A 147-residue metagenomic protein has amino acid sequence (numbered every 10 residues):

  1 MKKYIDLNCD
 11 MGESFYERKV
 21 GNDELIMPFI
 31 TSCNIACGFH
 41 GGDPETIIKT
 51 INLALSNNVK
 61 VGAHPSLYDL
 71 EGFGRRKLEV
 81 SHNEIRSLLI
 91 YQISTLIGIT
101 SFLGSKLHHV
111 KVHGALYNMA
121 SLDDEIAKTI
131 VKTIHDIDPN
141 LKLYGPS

Functional and structural regions predicted by a protein language model:
I5-C9, C33-I35, V61-P65, H108-V112 (+1 more regions): Hydrophobic faces of well-ordered beta-strands that scaffold small-molecule active sites in alpha/beta enzyme cores
I5-K19: N-terminal basic/disordered segments at the start of proteins
M11, L53-L78: Glycine-rich nucleotide/cofactor/substrate-binding loop typically near the N-terminus or early in the first domain
F15-I47: A short alpha/beta connector and helix-capping loop motif
E24-P28, K49-G62, S101-G104: Acidic (Asp/Glu)-rich catalytic clusters
I35-H40, M119-A120, I137-S147: Catalytic beta/alpha-barrel core
L70-G104, H109: Glycine/small-residue-rich loop that forms an oxyanion/phosphate-binding "nest" at active or ligand-binding sites
D123-T129: Charged helix-capping and loop-helix junction motifs
